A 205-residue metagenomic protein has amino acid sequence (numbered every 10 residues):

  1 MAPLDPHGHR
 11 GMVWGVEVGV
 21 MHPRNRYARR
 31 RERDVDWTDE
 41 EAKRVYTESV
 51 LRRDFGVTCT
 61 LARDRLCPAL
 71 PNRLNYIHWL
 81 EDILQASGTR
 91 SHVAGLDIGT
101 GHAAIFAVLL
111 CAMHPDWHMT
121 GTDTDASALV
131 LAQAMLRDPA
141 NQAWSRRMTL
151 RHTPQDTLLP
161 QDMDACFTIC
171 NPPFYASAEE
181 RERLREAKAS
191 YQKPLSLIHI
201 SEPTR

Functional and structural regions predicted by a protein language model:
M1-R65: N-terminal auxiliary segments of SAM/dcSAM-dependent transferases
N72-H92: Conserved alpha-helix/loop element of class I SAM-dependent methyltransferases that forms part of the SAM/SAH-binding
S91-G101: Conserved class I S-adenosyl-L-methionine
A103-P115: Conserved SAM-binding loop of SAM-dependent methyltransferases across substrates and taxa, primarily the Class I
H118-D123: Conserved SAM-binding motif I beta-strand of class I
T124-C170: S-adenosyl-L-methionine
E180-L197: A mobile, often basic/glycine-rich helix-loop segment that functions as the active-site lid/recognition loop
I198-T204: Residue-level detector of conserved catalytic or cofactor/ligand-binding positions in enzyme active sites
